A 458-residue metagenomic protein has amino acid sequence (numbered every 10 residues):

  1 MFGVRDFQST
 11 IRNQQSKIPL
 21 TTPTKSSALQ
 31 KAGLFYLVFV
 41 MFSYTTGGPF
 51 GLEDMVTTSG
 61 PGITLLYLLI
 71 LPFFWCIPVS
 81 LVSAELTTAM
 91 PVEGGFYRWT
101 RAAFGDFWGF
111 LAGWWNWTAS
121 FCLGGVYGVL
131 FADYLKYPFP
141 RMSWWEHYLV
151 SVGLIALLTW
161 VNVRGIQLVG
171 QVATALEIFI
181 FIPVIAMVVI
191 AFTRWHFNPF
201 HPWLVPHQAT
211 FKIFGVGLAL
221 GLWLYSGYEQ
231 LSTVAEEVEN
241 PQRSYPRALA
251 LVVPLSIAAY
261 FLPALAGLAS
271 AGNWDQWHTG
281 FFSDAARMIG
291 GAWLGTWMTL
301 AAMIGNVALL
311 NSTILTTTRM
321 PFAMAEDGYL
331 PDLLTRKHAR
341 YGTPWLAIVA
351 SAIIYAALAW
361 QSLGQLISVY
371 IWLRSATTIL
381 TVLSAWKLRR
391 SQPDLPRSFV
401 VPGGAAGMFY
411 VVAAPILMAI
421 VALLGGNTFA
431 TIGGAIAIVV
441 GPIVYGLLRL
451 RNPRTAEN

Functional and structural regions predicted by a protein language model:
P19-A84, T88-G94, A103, D394 (+3 more regions): Membrane-interface "cap" regions at the ends of multi-pass membrane proteins
T22-A28, Y97-A102, Y127-V150, A235-Q242 (+3 more regions): Helix-loop-helix connectors at the membrane interface of multi-pass transporters/channels
P23-L29, L65-I70, M142-E146, A175-T299: Helix-loop-helix junctions that connect adjacent transmembrane segments in multi-pass membrane transporters
L34-F42, L69, P138-I166, F181-M187 (+2 more regions): Transmembrane alpha-helical segments of multi-pass small-molecule transport proteins
I77-I155, T159-V163, L168, M303-A323 (+1 more regions): Hydrophobic transmembrane alpha-helices that form the core helical bundles of multi-pass secondary transporters
R98, G105, K136-R141, A248-N311 (+1 more regions): TM-loop-TM module centered on a large, flexible mid-protein loop between adjacent transmembrane helices in multi-pass
E146-F197, Q208-F211, L249-V253, Y370-L380 (+1 more regions): Membrane-interface loop-to-helix entry segments
V172, Q208, L333-T343, T378-A430 (+1 more regions): C-terminal membrane-solvent junction of multi-pass transporters and transport-like membrane proteins
